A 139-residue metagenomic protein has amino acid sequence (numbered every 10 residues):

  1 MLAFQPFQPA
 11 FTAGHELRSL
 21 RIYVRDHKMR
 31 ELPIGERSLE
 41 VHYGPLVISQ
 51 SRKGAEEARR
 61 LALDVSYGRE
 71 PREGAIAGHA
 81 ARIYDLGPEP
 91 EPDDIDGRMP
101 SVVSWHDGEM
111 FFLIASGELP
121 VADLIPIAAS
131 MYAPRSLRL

Functional and structural regions predicted by a protein language model:
M1-M110: Short, solvent-exposed recognition patches
G108-L139: Surface-exposed amphipathic alpha-helical segments
